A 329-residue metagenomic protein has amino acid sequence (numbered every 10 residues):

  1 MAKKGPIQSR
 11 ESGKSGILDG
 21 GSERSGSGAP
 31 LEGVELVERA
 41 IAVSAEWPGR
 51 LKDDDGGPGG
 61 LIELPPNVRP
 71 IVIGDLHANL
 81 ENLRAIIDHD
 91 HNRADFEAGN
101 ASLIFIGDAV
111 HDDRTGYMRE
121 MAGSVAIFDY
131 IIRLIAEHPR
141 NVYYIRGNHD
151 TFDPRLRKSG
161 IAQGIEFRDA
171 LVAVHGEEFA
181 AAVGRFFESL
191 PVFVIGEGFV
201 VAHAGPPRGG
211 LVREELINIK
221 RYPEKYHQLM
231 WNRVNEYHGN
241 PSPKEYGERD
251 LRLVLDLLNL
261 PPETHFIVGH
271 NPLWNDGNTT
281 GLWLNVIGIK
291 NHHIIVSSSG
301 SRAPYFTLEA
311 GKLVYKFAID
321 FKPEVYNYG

Functional and structural regions predicted by a protein language model:
M1-G329: Feature recognizes metal-dependent phosphohydrolase scaffolds
